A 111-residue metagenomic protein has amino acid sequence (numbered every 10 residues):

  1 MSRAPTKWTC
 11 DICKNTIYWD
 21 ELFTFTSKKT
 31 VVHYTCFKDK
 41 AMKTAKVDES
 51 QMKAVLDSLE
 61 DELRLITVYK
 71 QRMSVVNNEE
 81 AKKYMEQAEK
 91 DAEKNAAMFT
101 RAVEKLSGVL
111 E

Functional and structural regions predicted by a protein language model:
R3-K7, K29: Short metal-coordination and nucleic-acid-contact micro-motifs, chiefly zinc-binding Cys/His arrays
C10-C13: Short cysteine-rich clusters marking metal-coordination/redox-active sites
W19-D20, M42: Short, non-ligating residues that shape and space the ligands of small metal-coordination modules and catalytic
F25-D39: Cysteine-rich micro-motifs
C36-K53: Short metal-binding segments enriched for Cys and/or His
K53-V75: Alpha-helical bundle segments that constitute or directly flank the non-heme di-iron/ferroxidase center
E62, I66, A88-F99: Alpha-helical transition-metal enzyme core signature, strongest for iron centers
V75-Y84: Charged, low-complexity interaction regions
